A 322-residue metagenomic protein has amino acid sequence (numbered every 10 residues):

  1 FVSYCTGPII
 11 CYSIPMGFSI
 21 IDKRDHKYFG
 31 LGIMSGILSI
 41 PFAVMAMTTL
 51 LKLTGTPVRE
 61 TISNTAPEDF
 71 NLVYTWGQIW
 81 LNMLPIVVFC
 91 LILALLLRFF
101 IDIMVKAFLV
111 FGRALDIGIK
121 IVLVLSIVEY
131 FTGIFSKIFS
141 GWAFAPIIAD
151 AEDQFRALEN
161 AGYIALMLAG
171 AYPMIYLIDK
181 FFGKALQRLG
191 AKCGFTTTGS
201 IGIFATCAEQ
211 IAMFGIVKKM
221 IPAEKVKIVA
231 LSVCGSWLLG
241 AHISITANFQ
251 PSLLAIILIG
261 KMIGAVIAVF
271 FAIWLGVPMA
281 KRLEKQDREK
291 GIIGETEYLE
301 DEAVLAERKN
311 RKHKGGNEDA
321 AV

Functional and structural regions predicted by a protein language model:
F1-L38, F42, T196-Q250: Alpha-helical membrane segments and immediately flanking helix-loop junctions that form or couple to the substrate/ion
V2-G170, S252-V322: Signature of multi-pass transmembrane helix bundles
I103, L177-K192, F270, W274 (+1 more regions): Membrane-spanning helices that line or support transport/gating and their immediate boundary helices in channels
F144-P146, A185-Q210, R288-T296: Juxtamembrane inter-helical linkers in multi-pass membrane proteins
E152, P173, F181-F182: Long, contiguous, structured domain-core segments that constitute the functional module of a protein
Q154-R156, A185-L186, V217: Structured alpha-helical segments in the cores of large, soluble enzyme domains
M167-A171, T198-I201: Short alpha-helical transmembrane interface motifs in multi-pass membrane proteins
